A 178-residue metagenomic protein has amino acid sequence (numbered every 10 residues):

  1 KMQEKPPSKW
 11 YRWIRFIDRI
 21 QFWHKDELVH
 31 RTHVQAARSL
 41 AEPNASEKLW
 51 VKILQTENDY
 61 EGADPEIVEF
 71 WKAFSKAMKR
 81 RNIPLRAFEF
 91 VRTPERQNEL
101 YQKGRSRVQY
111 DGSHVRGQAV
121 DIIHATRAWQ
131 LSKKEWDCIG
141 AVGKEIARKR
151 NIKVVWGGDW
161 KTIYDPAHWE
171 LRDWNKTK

Functional and structural regions predicted by a protein language model:
K1-K9: Viral virion structural and adsorption modules
K9, I14, I20, E27 (+2 more regions): Catalytic cores and adjacent binding grooves of peptidoglycan-active enzymes
R15-S39: Low-complexity, charge- and small-residue-enriched intrinsically disordered regions
R38-L85: Active-site acidic/histidine clusters and adjacent loop/turn architecture that either coordinate catalytic ions
I67, E89, S132, W136: Charged, low-complexity surface patches
E69, E95, C138: Short, well-structured alpha-helical interface segments that form or flank functional binding sites
S75-R105, K149, K153-G157: Extended, low-complexity, intrinsically disordered C-terminal regulatory tails of eukaryotic serine/threonine kinases
